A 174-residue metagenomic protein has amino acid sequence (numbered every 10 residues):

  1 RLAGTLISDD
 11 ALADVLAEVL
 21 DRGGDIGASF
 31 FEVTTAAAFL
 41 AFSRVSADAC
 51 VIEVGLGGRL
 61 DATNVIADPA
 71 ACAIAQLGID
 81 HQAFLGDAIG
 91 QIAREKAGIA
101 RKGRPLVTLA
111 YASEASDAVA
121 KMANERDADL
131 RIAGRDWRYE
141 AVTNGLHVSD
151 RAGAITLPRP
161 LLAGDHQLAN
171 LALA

Functional and structural regions predicted by a protein language model:
R1-A67, L85, Q91, S113: ATP-dependent carboxylate-amine ligase catalytic core
E18-R22, A152-P160: Glycine/charged-rich beta-loop-alpha catalytic/anionic-binding loops adjacent to active sites
G23-A28, R159-D165: A short glycine/serine-rich beta->alpha loop
A37-F84, S116-I155: Extended acidic/charged loop-beta regions that coordinate divalent cations and stabilize anionic phosphate/carboxylate
A93-K102: Membrane-proximal helix-turn-helix segments that form the acceptor-binding/catalytic region of lipid-linked
P105-A110: Short internal beta-strands
Y111-S113, G164: Active-site glycine/GP-rich loop and adjacent strand/helix microenvironment that borders small-molecule binding pockets
L162-A174: Short glycine/threonine-rich catalytic loop with a Thr-x-Gly-x-Asp
